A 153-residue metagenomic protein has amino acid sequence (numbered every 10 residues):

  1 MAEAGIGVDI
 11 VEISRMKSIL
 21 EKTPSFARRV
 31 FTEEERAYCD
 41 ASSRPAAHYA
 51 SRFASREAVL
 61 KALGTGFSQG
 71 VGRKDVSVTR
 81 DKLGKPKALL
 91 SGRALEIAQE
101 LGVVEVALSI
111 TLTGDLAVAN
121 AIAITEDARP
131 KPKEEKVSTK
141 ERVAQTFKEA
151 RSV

Functional and structural regions predicted by a protein language model:
M1-V153: Core catalytic alpha/beta fold that binds nucleotide/phospho-ligands
